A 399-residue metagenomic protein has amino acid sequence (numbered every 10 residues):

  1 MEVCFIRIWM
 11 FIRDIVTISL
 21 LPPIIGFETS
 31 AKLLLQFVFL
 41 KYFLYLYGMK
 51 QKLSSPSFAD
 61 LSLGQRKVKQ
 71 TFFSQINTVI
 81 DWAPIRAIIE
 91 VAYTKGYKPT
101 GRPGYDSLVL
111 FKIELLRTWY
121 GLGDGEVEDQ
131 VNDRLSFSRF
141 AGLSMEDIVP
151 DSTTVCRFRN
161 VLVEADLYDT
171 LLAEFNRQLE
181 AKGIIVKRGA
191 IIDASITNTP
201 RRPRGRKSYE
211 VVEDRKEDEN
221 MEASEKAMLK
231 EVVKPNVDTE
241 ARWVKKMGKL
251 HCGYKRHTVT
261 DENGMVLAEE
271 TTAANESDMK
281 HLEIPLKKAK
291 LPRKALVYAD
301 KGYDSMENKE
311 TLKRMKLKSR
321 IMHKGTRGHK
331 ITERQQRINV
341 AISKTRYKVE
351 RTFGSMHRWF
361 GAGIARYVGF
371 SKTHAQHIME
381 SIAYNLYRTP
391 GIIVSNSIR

Functional and structural regions predicted by a protein language model:
C4, I8-A83, E90, I392-S397: Charged, often Cys/His-bearing segments associated with DNA-binding zinc-finger transcription factors
S30, F43, K207, S371 (+1 more regions): C-terminal domain-tail junction helix/linker
F73-L115: Basic, short loop/linker segments at the boundary and entry of helix-turn-helix/winged-helix-like folds
D81, G101-V109, D147-D151, A341 (+3 more regions): Secondary-structure capping and boundary motifs in well-ordered enzyme cores
S107-T118, D133, I284, G354: Contiguous, well-ordered alpha-helical segments that form the cores/surfaces of helical PPI scaffolds
L122-Q130: Short, charged amphipathic recognition helices of the HTH superfamily and cognate SANT/SANTA-like modules
D129-N132, A141-L143, P150-M315, M379 (+1 more regions): Polybasic low-complexity intrinsically disordered regions
E210, A295-L296, K301-S371, A375-I378: Helix-centered, glycine/charged polyanion-binding patches within enzymatic domains that contact phosphate-containing
